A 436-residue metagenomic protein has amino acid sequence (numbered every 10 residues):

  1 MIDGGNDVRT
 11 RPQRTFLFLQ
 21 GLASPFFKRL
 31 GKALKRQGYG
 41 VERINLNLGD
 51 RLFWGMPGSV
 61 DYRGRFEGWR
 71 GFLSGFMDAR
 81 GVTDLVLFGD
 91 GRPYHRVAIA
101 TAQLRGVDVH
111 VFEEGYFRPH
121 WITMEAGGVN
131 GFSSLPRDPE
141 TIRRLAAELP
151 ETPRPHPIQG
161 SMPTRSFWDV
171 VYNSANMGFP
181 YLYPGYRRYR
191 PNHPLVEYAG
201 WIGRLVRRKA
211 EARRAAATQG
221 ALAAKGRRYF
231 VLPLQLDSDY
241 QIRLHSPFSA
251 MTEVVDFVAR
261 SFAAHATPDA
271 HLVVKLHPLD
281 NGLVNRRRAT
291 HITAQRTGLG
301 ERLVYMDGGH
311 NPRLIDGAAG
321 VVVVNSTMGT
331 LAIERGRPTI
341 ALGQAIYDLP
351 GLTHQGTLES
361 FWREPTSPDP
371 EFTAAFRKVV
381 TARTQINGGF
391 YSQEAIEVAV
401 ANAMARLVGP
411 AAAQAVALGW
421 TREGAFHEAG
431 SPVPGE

Functional and structural regions predicted by a protein language model:
M1-N47: N-terminal subdomain of nucleotide-sugar transferases
T15, T83-D84, Y229, H271 (+1 more regions): Structural motif
F18, P25-F26, L46-I142: Active-site and donor-binding regions of nucleotide-sugar-utilizing enzymes
Q37, Y183-A289: Conserved catalytic-core segment of nucleotide-activated headgroup transferases in glycan assembly
G64-R80, P278, L283-M328, E334: Donor nucleotide-activated moiety binding/catalytic core segment of transferases that use nucleotide-activated donors
D84-D90, Y94-R96, D307-T353: A donor-sugar binding/catalytic signature common to diverse glycosyltransferases and related nucleotide-sugar
H110-R207: Active-site-proximal region of nucleotide-activated glycan assembly enzymes, centered on histidine/acidic-rich loops
L135-P180, L352-E436: Leloir-type glycosyltransferase catalytic cores
